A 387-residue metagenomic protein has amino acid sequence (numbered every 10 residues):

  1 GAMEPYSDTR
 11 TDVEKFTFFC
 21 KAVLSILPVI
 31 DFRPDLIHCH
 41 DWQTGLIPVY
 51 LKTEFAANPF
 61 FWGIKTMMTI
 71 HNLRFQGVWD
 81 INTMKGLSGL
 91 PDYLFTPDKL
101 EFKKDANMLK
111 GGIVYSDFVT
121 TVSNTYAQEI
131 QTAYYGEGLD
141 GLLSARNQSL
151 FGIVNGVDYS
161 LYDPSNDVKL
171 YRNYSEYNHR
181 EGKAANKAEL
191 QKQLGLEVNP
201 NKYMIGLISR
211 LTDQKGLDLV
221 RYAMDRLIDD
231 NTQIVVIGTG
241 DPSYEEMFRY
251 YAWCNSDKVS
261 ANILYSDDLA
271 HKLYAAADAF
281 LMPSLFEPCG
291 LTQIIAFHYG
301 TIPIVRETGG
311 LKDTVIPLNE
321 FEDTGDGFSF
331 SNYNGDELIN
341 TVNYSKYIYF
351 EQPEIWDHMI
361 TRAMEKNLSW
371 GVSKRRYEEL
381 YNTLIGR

Functional and structural regions predicted by a protein language model:
G1-R387: Catalytic cores of nucleotide-sugar-dependent glycosyltransferases that transfer UDP/GDP/TDP-activated
